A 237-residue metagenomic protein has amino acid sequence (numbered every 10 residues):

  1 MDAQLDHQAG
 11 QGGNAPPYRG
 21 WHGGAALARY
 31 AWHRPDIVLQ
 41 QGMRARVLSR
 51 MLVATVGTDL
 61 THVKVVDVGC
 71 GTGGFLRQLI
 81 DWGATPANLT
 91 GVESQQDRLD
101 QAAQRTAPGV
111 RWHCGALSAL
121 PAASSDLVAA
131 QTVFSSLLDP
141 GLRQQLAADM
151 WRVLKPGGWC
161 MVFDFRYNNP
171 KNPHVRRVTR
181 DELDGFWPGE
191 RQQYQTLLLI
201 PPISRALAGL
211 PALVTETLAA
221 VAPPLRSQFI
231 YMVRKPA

Functional and structural regions predicted by a protein language model:
D2-T58: Conserved class I S-adenosyl-L-methionine
V66, G74-S118: Class I SAM-dependent methyltransferase SAM/SAH-binding core
G71: Conserved glycine-rich SAM-binding loop
S118-V128: A short acidic, Gly/Pro-enriched loop at the edge of an enzyme's catalytic core that lines a small-molecule cofactor
L127-G141: A short SAM/SAH-binding and catalytic strip from SAM-dependent methyltransferases
Q144-P156: A short glycine-rich, Lys/Arg-flanked "PGG" loop and its adjoining helix->strand segment in the class I
G157-D164: Conserved beta-strand signature within the Rossmann-like core of class I S-adenosyl-L-methionine
D181, Q195-A237: A C-terminal cap/extension of S-adenosyl-L-methionine-dependent methyltransferases that defines the acceptor-substrate
